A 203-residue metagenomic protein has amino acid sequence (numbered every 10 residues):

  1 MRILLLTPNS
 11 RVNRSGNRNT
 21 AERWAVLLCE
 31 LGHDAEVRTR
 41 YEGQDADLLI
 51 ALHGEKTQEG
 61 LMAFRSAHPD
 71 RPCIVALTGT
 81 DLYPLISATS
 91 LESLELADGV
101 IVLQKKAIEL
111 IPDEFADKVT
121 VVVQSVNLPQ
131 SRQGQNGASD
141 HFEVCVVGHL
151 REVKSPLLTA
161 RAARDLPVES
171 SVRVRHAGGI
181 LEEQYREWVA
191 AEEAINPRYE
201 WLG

Functional and structural regions predicted by a protein language model:
P8-S10, G79, Q124, V146-E152 (+3 more regions): Conserved donor-binding loops in enzymes that form glycosidic bonds
T39-E59: Short N-terminal targeting/anchoring amphipathic segment
L48-I50, F64-L82, G99-V102, V119-T120: Active-site proximal beta-strand in glycosyltransferases
P84-D98: A conserved, positively charged/aromatic
L85-I86, V126-H141, E183: Acidic anion/phosphate-binding donor-loop and adjacent secondary structure in glycosyltransferase catalytic cores
L96-S131: A short, active-site helix/loop in glycosyltransferases that binds the activated sugar's phosphate group
N136-K154, T159-L166, V174-A177: Conserved donor-binding/catalytic core segment of Leloir-type glycosyltransferases
H176-G178, R186-G203: Nucleotide-activated donor-binding/catalytic signature segment of Leloir-type glycosyltransferases, i.e., the conserved
